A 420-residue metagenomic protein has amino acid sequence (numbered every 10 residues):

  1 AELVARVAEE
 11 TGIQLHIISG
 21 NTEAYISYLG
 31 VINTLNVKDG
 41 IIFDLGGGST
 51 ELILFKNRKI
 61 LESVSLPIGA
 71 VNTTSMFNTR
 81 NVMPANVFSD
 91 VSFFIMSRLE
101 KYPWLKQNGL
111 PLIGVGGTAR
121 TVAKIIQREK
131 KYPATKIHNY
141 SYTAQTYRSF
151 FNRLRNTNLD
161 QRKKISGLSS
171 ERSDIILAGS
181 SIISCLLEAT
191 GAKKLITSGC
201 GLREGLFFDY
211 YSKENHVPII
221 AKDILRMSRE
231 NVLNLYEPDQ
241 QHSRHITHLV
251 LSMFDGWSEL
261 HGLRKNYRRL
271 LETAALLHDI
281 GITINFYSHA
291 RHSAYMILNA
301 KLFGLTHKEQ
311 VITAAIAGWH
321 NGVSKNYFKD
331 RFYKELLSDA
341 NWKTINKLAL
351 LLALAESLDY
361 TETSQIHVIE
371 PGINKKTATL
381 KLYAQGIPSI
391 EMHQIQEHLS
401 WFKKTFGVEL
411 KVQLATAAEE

Functional and structural regions predicted by a protein language model:
A1-L3, T11-D39, L54-K56, S63-L354 (+3 more regions): Helical "lid/coupling" subdomains associated with nucleotide-phosphate turnover
V7-A8, I390-E409: Short, non-transmembrane amphipathic alpha-helical segments
G40-L45: A short, small-residue-rich loop immediately preceding and capping a beta-strand
G48-L54: Acidic, divalent-metal-coordinating active-site segment for phosphoryl/phosphodiester hydrolysis, typified by short
L382-A384: Short beta-strand-to-loop capping motifs
G386-I390, E420: Short, surface-exposed beta-strand/loop "edge" segments at domain boundaries and coil↔beta transitions
F406-E420: A short amphipathic beta-strand at an alpha->beta junction
